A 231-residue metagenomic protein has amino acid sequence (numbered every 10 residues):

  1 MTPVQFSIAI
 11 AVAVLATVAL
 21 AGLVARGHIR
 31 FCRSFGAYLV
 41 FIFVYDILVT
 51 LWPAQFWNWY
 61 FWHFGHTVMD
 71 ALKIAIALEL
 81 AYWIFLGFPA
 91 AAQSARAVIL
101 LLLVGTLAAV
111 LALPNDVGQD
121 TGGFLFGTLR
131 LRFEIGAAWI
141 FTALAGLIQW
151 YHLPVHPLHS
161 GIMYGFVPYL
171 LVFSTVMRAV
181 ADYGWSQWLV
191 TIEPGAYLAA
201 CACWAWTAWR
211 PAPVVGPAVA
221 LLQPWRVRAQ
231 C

Functional and structural regions predicted by a protein language model:
M1-V14: Hydrophobic transmembrane alpha-helical segments in integral membrane proteins
T2, V44-G65, A181-S186: Helix-loop junctions on the outward
T2-Q5, V98-L103, G123-I140, S160-Y164 (+1 more regions): A loop-to-helix transmembrane entry motif
A16-A25, T50-W57, G65-I99, L107-G118 (+2 more regions): Internal transmembrane alpha-helix with an interfacial aromatic "cap," most often the third helix
G22-S34, Y82-A95, G123, Q149-S160: Membrane-interface helix-boundary motifs at transmembrane edges
S34-W52, M69, Y164-A179: Hydrophobic alpha-helical transmembrane segments of multi-pass membrane proteins
G105-L131, Q149-L153, Y183: Membrane-helix boundary elements
A145-L147, H152-C231: C-terminal transmembrane-bundle signature of multipass membrane proteins, characterized by strong activation on
